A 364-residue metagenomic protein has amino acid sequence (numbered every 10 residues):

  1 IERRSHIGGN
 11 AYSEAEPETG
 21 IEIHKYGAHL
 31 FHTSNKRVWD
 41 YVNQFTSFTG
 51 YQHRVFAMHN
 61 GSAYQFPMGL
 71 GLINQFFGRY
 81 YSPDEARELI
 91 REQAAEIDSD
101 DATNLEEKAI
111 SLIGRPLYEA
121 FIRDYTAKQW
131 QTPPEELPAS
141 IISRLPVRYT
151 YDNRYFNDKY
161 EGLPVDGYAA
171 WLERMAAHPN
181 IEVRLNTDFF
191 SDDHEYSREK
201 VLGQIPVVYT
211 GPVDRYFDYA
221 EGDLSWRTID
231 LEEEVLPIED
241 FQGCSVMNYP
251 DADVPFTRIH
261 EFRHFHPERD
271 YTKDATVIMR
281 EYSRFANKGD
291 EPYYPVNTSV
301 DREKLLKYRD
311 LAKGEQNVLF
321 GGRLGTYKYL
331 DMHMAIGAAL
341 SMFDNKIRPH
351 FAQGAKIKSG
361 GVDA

Functional and structural regions predicted by a protein language model:
I1-R3, T33-S34, D166, L185-T187 (+1 more regions): Short His-Asn-centered micro-motif
I1-T19: Glycine-rich FAD pyrophosphate-binding loop
G8-N10, H59, Q65-F66, Y118 (+7 more regions): Short catalytic/ligand-binding loop motif for oxyanion handling, primarily in non-cytosolic enzymes, centered on
A15, H260-A364: Conserved flavin/dinucleotide-binding core of flavoenzymes
T19-A95: Dinucleotide-binding Rossmann-like beta1-alpha1 core, especially the glycine-rich loop that anchors the ADP
E22, S47, N180-E182, N317: Conserved beta-strand segments of alpha/beta enzyme cores
N60-Q65, L70-I205: Active-site/ligand-binding neighborhood in enzyme catalytic cores
T187-L311: Mid-domain catalytic core of redox enzymes that form a hydrophobic substrate pocket/lid adjacent to a catalytic redox
